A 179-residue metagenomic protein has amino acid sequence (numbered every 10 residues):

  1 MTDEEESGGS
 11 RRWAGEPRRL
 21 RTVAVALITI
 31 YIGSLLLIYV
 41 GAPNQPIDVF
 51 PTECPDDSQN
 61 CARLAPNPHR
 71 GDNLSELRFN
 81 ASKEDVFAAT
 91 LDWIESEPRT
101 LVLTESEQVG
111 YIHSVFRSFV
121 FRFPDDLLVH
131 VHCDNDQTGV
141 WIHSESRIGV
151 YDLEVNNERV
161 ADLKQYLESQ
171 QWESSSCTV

Functional and structural regions predicted by a protein language model:
E4-A24, G33-V179: Ser/Thr-rich, low-complexity intrinsically disordered terminal regions
I30: Active-site-proximal segments of catalytic enzyme domains that coordinate small-molecule cofactors or metal ions
